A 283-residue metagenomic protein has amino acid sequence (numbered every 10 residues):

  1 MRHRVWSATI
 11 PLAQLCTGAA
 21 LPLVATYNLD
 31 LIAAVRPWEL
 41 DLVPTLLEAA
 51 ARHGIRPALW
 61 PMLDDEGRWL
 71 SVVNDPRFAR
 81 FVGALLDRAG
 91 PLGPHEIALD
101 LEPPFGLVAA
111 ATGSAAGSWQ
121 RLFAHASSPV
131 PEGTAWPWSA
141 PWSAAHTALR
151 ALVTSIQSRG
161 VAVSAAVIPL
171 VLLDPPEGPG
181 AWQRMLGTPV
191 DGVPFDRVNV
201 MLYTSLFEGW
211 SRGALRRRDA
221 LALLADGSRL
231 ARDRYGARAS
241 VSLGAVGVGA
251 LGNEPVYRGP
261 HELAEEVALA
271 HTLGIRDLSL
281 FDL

Functional and structural regions predicted by a protein language model:
M1-D30, A165, G244-V246: Boundary/entry segment of secreted carbohydrate-active catalytic domains
H3, A8, P194-G209, R218-A225 (+1 more regions): Substrate-binding cleft of secreted/luminal carbohydrate-active enzymes
W6-I10, A58-L59, P131-R184, Y235-A250: Aromatic-lined carbohydrate-recognition surfaces of secreted/lumenal glycan-active proteins
A8-L12, R36-W38, M62-E66, E102-P104 (+4 more regions): Active-site beta-loop-alpha junctions enriched in small/polar residues
L12-A20, L40-L46, L85, P175-V190 (+1 more regions): Alpha-helical scaffolding within the catalytic cores of extracellular/periplasmic polymer-degrading hydrolases
V43-L92, A109-A111: Active-site-adjacent "subsite" loops/lids of carbohydrate-active enzymes
V73-E102, P141-A144, A148, A181-P194 (+1 more regions): An active-site-proximal structural segment forming one wall of the substrate-binding cleft that immediately precedes
A84-A140, S279: Active-site groove signature of glycoside hydrolases
